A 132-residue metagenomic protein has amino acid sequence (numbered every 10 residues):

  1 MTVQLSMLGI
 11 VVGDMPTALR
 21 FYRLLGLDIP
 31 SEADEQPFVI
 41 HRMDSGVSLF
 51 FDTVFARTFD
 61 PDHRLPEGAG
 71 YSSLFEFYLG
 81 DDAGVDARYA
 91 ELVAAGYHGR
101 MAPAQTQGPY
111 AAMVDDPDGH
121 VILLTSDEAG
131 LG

Functional and structural regions predicted by a protein language model:
M1-S6, L27-D82, D86-D115, S126-G132: Vicinal oxygen chelate
G9-M15, T106-Q107: Conserved beta-strand-loop-alpha-helix junction that forms the acyl-donor binding cleft
D14, D116-D118: Acidic active-site catalytic centers that drive phospho-/nucleotidyl reactions and related ester hydrolyses
D14-I29: Amphipathic alpha-helical segments
A18-Y22, L92, G119: Conserved active-site tyrosine of GNAT-family acetyltransferases
